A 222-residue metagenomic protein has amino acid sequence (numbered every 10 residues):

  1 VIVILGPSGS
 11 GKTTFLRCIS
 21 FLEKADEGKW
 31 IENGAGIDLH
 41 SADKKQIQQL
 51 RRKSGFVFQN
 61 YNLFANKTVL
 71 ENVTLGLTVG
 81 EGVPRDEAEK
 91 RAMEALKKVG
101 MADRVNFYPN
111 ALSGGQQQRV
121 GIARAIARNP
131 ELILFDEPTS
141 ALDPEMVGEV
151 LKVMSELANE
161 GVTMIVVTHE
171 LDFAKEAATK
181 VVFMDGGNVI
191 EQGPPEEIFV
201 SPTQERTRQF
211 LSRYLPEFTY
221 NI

Functional and structural regions predicted by a protein language model:
V1-G186, I190-Q192: ABC family nucleotide-binding domain
E196-I222: C-terminal boundary and immediately downstream tail of ABC-type ATPase nucleotide-binding domains
